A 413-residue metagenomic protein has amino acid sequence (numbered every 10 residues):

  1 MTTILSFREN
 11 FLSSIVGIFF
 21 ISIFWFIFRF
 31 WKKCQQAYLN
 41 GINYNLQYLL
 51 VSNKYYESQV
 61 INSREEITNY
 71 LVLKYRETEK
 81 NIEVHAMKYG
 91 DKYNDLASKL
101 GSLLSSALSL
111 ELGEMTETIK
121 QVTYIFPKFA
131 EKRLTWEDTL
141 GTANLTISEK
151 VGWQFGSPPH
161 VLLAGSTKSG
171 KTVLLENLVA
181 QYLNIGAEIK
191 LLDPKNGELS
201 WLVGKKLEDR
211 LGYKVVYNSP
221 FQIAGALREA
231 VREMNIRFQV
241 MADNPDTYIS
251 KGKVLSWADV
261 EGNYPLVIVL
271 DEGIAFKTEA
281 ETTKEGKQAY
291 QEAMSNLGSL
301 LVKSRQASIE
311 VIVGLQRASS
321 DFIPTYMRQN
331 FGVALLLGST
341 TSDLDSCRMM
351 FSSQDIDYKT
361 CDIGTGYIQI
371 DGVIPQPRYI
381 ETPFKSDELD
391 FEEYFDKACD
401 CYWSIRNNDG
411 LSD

Functional and structural regions predicted by a protein language model:
M1-C34, N81, R133-D243, L266-V267 (+6 more regions): P-loop NTPase catalytic phosphate-binding loop
M1-H160: Basic- and hydrophobic-enriched, low-structure N-terminal and domain-boundary segments that flank ATP-binding catalytic
I61-G90, L103, S109-P127, L337-D413: Phosphate-binding and hydrolysis-coupling loops of NTP-dependent motor/remodeling domains
G156, E261, N330, C361 (+1 more regions): A generic structural signal for short, non-catalytic loop/turn and secondary-structure boundary residues
T247-S250: Intrinsic-disorder detector for long, low-complexity, phosphorylation-rich regulatory segments in eukaryotic complex
K253-A258, S299-L300: Generic recognition of flexible, low-complexity loop/linker segments
W257-L266: Short basic/glycine-enriched coil/helix segment immediately N-terminal to the Walker B
